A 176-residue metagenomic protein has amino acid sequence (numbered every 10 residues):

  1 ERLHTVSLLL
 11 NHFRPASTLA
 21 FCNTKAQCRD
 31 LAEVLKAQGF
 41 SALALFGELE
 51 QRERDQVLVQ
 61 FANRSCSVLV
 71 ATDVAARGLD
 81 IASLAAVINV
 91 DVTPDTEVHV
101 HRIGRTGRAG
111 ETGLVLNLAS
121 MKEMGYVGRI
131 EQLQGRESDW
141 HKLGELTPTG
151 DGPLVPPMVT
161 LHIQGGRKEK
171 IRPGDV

Functional and structural regions predicted by a protein language model:
E1-V176: Conserved helicase RecA-like core
